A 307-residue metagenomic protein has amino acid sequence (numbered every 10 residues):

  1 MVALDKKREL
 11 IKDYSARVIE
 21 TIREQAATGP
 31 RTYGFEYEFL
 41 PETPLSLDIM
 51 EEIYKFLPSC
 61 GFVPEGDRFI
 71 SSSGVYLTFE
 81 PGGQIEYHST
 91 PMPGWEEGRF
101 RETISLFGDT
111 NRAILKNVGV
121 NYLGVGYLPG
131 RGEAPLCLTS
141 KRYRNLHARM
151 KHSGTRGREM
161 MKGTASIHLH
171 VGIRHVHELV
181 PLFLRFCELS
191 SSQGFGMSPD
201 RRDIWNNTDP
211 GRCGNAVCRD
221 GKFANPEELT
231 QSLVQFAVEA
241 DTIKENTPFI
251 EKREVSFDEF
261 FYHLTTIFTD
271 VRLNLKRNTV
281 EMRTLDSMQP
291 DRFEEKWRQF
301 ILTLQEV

Functional and structural regions predicted by a protein language model:
M1-W95, R99, M160, H177-L184 (+2 more regions): C-terminal accessory/tail domains of diverse enzymes
E42, H170-G172: Short hydrophobic/aromatic beta-strand micro-patches that form the beta-sheet surface supporting nucleotide- or nucleic
F100-D109, F183: Well-ordered, non-membrane alpha-helical segments in soluble/globular domains
T110-K116: Hydrophobic alpha-helical hairpins/lids featuring a short glycine-rich hinge
N117-G126, H170, G196: A structural signal for short, well-ordered beta-strand segments and their strand-loop junctions that often border
V120-N145, F249-V255: Surface-exposed, low-hydrophobicity interaction/linker segments
A134-R149, P210-R219: Short, low-order "capping/linker" segments at domain edges
S140-T164: Acidic, His- and aromatic-enriched active-site or binding-groove loops in soluble protein domains that engage sugars
